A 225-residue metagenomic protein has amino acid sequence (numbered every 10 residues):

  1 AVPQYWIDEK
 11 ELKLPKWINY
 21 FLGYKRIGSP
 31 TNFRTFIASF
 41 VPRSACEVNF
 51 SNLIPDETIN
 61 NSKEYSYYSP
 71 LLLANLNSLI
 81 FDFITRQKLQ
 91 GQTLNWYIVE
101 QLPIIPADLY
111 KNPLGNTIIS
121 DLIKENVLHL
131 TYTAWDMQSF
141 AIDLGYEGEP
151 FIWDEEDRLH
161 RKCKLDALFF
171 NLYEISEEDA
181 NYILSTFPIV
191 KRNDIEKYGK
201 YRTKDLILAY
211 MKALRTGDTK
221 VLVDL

Functional and structural regions predicted by a protein language model:
A1-L225: S-adenosyl-L-methionine
